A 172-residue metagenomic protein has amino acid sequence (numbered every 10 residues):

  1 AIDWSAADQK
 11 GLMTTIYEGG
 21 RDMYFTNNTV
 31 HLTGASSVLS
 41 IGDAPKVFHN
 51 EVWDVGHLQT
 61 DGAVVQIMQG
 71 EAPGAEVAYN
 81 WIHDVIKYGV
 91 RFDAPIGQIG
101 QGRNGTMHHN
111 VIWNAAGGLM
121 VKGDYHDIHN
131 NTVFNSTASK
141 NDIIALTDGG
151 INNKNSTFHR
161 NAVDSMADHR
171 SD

Functional and structural regions predicted by a protein language model:
A1-A6, I16, R21-S36, A44-H57 (+4 more regions): Right-handed parallel beta-helix
A7-K10, T60-G62: Short acidic, glycine/proline-rich loop/turn micro-motifs
M13-T15, S36-S37, G62-V64, Y88-G89 (+3 more regions): Structural detector of coil-to-beta-strand junctions
D61-A63, D84, D93: Acidic side chains
I67-Q69, A94-I99, A116-K122, D142-N153: Short, contiguous acidic/charged loop-to-helix segments that flank catalytic cores in large enzymes
F158, S171-D172: A conserved amphipathic helix/loop scaffold that creates a polar/acidic microenvironment used either to coordinate
